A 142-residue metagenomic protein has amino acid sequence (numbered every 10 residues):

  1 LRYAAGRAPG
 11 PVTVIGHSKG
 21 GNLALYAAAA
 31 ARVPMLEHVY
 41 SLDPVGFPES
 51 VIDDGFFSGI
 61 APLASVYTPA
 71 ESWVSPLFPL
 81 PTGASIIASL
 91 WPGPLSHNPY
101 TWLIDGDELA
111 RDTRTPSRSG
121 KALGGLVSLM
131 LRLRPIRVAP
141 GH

Functional and structural regions predicted by a protein language model:
L1-P11, A31-H142: Alpha/beta hydrolase fold serine-hydrolase catalytic domain that processes acyl esters and thioesters
I15-G20, A24: Gly/Ala-rich beta-loop-alpha elbow adjacent to hydrolase catalytic centers
A24-R32: Short glycine-enriched nucleophile-adjacent loop and the immediately C-terminal alpha-helix near the catalytic center
